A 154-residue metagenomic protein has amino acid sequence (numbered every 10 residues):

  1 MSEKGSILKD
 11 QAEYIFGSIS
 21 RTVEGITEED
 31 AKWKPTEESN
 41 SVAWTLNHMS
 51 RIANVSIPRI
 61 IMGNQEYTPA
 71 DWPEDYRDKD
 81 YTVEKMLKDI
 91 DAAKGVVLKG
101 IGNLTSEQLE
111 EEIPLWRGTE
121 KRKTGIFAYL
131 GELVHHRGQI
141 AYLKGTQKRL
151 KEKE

Functional and structural regions predicted by a protein language model:
M1-E3, E154: Basic/polar N-terminal segments that are highly enriched at the extreme N-terminus, encompassing both cleavable
K4-L8: Short Lys/Arg-rich basic patches
K9-E13, S20, E28-P73, P114-E154: Short, contiguous alpha-helical
A12, F16, V23, I90 (+1 more regions): Hydrophobic alpha-helical core bundles mediating ligand binding, dimerization, or RNAP-core interactions
G25, T45-H48, G100-N103: Conserved catalytic core of Hanks-type protein kinase domains
R77-E110, T124-E132: Acidic/histidine-rich alpha-helical segments that form the ligand environment of transition-metal centers
